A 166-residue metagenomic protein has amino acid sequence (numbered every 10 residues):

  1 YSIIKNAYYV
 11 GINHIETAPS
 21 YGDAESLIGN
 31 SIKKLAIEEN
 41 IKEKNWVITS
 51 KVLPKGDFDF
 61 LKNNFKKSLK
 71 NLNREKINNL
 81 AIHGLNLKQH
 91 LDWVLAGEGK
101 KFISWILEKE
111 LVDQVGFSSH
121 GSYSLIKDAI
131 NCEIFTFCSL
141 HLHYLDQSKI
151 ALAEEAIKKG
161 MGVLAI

Functional and structural regions predicted by a protein language model:
Y1-A7, D57-N73, H120-I130: Short, acidic/polar
Y1-N45: N-terminal binding-site loop/beta-alpha segment at the start of enzyme catalytic domains that lines or forms
A7, I15, I28, I48 (+5 more regions): Conserved, mostly hydrophobic/aromatic
I12, R74-I77, V112, F135: A structural motif
A18-S26, P54-L61, K88, L142-K149: Acidic-and-aromatic substrate-binding clefts and catalytic sites of carbohydrate-active enzymes
K42-G56, N79-L85: A short, structured active-site edge motif that brings together acidic residues
K70-H90: Active-site groove signature of glycoside hydrolases
L85-I166: Beta/alpha (TIM)-barrel catalytic core signal, keyed to glycine-rich beta->alpha loops juxtaposed to Asp/Glu that bind
